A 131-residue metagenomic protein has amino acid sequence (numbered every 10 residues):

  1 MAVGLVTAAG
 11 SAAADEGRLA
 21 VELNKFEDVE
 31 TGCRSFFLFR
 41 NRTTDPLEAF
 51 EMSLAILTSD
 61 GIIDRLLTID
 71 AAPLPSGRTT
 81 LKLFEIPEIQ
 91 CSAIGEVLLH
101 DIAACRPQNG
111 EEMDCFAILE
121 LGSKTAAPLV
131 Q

Functional and structural regions predicted by a protein language model:
A8-S11: N-terminal signal peptide c-region/cleavage motif recognized by signal peptidases
A14-G32: Short N-terminal segments immediately surrounding and downstream of signal-peptide cleavage
L19-N24, L38, R65-D70, L81-E85 (+1 more regions): Short structured motifs
F37-T44: Asparagine-centered strand-capping/turn motif at beta-strand->loop junctions
P46-A49: Short acidic/proline- and small/hydrophobic-mixed sequence motifs that coincide with surface turns and coil-to-beta
M52-L54: Hydrophobic beta-strand segments
L57-G95, C105: Intrinsically disordered, low-complexity Pro/Gly/Ser/Thr-rich segments with frequent PxxP/GP/PP motifs and embedded
P87-Q131: Terminal connector regions
